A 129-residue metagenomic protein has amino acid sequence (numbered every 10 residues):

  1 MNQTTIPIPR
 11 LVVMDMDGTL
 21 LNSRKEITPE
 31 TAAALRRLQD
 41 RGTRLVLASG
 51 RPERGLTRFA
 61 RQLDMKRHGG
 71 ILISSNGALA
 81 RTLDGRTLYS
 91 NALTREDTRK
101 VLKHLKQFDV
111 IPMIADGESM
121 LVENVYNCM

Functional and structural regions predicted by a protein language model:
P7-P9, G42, G69, D109: A general structural motif
I8-R24, V101: Asp-based phosphoryl-transfer active-site loop
R10, R24-R41: Basic, amphipathic juxtamembrane/active-site segments that coordinate anionic phosphate or diphosphate groups
L35-R58, N76, P112-D116: Substrate-recognition element of Asp-dependent hydrolases with the DxDx(T/V) motif
R58-R67, Y126-M129: Glycine-rich loop at the start of a catalytic domain that most often binds anionic cofactors/ligands
I71-I73: Short, small/acidic-rich helices and loops at N termini and domain boundaries of DNA replication/processing enzymes
A78-M129: HAD-like small-molecule phosphatases
